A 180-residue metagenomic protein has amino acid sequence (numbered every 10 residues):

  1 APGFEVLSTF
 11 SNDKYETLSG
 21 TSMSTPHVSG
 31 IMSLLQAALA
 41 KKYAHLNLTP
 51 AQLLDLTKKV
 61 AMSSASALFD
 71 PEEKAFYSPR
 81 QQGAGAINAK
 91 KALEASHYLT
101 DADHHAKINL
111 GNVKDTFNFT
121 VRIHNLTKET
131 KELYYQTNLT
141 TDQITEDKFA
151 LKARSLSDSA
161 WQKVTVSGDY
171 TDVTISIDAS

Functional and structural regions predicted by a protein language model:
A1, M62, R80-A84: Mature extracellular/periplasmic domains of secretome proteins
G3-E73: Hydrolase catalytic cores
S78-A179: Secreted peptidase-domain scaffold signal
